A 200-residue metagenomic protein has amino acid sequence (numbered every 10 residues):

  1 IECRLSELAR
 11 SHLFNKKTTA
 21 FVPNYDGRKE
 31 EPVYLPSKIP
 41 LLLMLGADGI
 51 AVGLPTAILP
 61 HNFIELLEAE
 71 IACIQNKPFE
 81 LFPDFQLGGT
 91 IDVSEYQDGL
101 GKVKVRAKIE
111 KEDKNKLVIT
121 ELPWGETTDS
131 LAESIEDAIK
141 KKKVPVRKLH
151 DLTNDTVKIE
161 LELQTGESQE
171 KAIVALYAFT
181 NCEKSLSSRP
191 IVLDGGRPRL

Functional and structural regions predicted by a protein language model:
I1-N15: His/Asp/Glu-rich acidic catalytic environments and adjacent acidic regulatory segments
C3-S6, T19-L200: Intrinsically disordered, low-complexity regulatory segments
